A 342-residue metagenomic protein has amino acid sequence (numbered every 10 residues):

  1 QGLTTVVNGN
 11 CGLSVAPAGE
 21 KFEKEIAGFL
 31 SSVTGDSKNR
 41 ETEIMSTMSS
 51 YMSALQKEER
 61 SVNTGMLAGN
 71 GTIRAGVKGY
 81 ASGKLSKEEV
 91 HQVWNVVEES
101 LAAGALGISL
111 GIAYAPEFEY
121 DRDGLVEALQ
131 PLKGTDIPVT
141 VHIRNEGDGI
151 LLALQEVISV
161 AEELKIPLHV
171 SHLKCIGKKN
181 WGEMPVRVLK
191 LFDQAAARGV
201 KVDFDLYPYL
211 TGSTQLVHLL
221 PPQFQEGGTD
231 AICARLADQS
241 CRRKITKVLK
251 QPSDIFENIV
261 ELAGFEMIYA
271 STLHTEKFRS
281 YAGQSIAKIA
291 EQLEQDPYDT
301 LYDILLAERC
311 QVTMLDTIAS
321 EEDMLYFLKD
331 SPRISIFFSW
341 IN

Functional and structural regions predicted by a protein language model:
Q1-S37, E41-T42: Metal-associated gating/positioning segment near the N- to mid-region
T5-N8, S109, T140-V141, H169-S171: Short hydrophobic alpha-helical runs that function as membrane-insertion/retention elements
L13-A16, A113-E117, N145-L152, C175-K179 (+1 more regions): Active-site environment of divalent metal-dependent phosphoester hydrolases
P17-F22, Y120-R122, L151-L154, W181-E183 (+2 more regions): Short secondary-structure transition/capping segments
E41-S50: Core domains of carbohydrate- and sulfate-ester-processing enzymes
M48, L125, L154, P185-L189: Amphipathic alpha-helical segments in well-structured domains
Y51-L55, R60-K87, V93-Y114, S159-E162 (+2 more regions): Active-site neighborhoods of metal-dependent hydrolases
E99-S159: Divalent metal-binding pocket/active-site signature
